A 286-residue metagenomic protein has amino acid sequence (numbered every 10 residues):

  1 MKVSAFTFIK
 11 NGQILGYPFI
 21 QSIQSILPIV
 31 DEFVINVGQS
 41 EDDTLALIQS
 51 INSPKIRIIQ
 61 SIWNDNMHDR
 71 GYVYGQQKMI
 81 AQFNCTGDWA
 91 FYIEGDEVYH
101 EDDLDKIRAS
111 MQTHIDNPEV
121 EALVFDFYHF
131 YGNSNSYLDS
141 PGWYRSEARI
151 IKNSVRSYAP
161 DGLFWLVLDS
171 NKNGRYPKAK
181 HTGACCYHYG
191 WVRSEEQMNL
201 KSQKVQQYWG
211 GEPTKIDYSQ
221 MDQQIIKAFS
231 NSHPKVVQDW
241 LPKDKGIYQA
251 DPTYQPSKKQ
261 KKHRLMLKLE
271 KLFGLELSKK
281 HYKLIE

Functional and structural regions predicted by a protein language model:
K2-T7, I26, D31-I35, C186: Hydrophobic targeting segments
V3-F6, K10, G16-Q21, N36-Y92: Active-site-proximal specificity loops/subdomain of glycosyltransferases
S22-I23, N52, I107-M111: Glycine-rich, phosphate-binding/catalytic loops in enzymes
L27, Q49, Q82, H114-I115: N-terminal cationic-hydrophobic initiation segments that often serve targeting/anchoring roles
V30-D31, N52, T86, E119: Residue-level detector of structured alpha->beta connecting loops
G71-Y74, E101-E286: Catalytic-site signature of metal-activated, phosphate-bearing donor transferases, centered on the GT-A/GT-A-like
E94-V98: The conserved acidic donor/metal-binding loop of glycosyltransferases
